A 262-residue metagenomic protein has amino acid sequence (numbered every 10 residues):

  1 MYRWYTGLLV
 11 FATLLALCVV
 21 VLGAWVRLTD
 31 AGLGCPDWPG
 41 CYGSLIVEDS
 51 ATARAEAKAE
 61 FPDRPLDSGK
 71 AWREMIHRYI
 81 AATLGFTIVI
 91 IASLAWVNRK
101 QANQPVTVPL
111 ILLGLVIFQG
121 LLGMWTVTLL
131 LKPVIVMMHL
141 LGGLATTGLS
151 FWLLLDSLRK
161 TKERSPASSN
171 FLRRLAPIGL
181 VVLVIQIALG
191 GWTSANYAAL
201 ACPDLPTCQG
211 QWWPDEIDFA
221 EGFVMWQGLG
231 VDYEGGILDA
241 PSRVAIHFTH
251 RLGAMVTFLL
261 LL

Functional and structural regions predicted by a protein language model:
Y5-P39, V182-T193: N-terminal signal-anchor transmembrane alpha helix
G7-L9, A102-L113, L172, A176: Membrane-interfacial loop-to-transmembrane alpha-helix junctions, especially the N-terminal start
A12-V20, I88-I91, V116-G123, T146-L153 (+3 more regions): Helical transmembrane-bundle signal
W25-D37, I117-L140, T193-D204, R243: Interfacial helix-loop-helix junctions of multi-pass membrane proteins
L28-E74, A199-R243: Extracytosolic (periplasmic/ER-lumenal) interhelical loops and adjacent juxtamembrane/interface segments of multi-pass
W72-I90, V134-T146, A245-L260: Membrane-interface loop-to-helix entry segments
A92-K100, W152-T161, L262: Structural signal for the C-terminal ends of transmembrane alpha-helices and the immediately following loop
R159-L172: Membrane-interfacial, low-structure loops and terminal tails that flank and connect transmembrane helices in multi-pass
